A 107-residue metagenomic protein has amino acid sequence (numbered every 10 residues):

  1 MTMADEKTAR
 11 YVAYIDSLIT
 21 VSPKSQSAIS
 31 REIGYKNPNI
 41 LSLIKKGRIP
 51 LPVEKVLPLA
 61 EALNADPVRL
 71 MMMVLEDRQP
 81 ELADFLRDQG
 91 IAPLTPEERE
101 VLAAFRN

Functional and structural regions predicted by a protein language model:
M1-S22: A short, Lys/Arg-rich alpha-helix, primarily the initiator
I15, I29-S30, L41-I44, L70: Conserved hydrophobic/aromatic packing and binding residues within compact polymer-binding modules
I19, I44-K45, K55, V74: DNA major-groove recognition helix of helix-turn-helix
Q26-S27, P38, V56: Helix-turn-helix DNA-binding elements, focusing on the entry/boundary residues of the two helices that contact DNA
A28-E32, L59: Short alpha-helical "recognition helix" segments of helix-turn-helix
G34-L51: Recognition helix of helix-turn-helix/homeodomain-like DNA-binding domains that insert into the DNA major groove
E54-R69: DNA major-groove recognition helix of helix-turn-helix/homeodomain DNA-binding modules
M72-N107: Short, charged recognition helix plus adjacent turn of helix-turn-helix-like nucleic-acid-binding domains
